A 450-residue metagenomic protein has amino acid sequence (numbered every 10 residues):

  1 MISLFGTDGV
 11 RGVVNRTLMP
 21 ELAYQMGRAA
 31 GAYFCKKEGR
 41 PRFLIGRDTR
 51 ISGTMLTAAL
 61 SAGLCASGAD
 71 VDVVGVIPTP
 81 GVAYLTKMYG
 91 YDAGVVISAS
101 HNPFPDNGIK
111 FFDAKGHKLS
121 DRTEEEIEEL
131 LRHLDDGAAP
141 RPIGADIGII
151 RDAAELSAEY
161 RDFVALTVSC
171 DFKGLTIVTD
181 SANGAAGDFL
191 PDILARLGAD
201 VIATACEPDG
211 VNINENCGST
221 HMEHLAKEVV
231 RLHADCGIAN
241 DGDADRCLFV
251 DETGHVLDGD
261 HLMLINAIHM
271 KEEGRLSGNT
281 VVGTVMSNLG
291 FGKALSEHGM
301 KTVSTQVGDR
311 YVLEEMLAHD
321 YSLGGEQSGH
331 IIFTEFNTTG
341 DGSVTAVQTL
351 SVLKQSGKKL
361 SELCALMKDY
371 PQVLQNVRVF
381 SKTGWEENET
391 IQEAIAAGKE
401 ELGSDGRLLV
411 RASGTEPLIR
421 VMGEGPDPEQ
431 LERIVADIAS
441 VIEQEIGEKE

Functional and structural regions predicted by a protein language model:
M1-A62, A66-S67, I150-L175, T383: An N-terminal, well-structured beta->alpha segment
D8, I45, V82, V95 (+11 more regions): Buried hydrophobic positions in well-ordered alpha/beta secondary-structure cores of metabolic enzymes
V13, N107-L232: Gly/Ser/Thr-enriched, mixed-charge loops and adjacent short helices that form phosphate/oxyanion-binding elements
A32, R42-D106, D192-V250: N-terminal small/polar loop signature for handling phosphorylated ligands or for N-terminal nucleophile
G39-D48, D72, T176-V178, N279-V285 (+1 more regions): Short glycine-rich phosphate-binding loop at a beta-alpha junction
S120, A203-T204, H255-G274, G342-V352: Gly/Ser/Thr-rich active-site loops/lids in small-molecule metabolic enzymes that frequently grip phosphoryl groups
E125-R161, L166, E252-G325, I332: Proline/glycine-rich low-complexity loops and linkers
C236, E273-E450: Phosphate-binding and adjacent anionic-ligand microenvironments
